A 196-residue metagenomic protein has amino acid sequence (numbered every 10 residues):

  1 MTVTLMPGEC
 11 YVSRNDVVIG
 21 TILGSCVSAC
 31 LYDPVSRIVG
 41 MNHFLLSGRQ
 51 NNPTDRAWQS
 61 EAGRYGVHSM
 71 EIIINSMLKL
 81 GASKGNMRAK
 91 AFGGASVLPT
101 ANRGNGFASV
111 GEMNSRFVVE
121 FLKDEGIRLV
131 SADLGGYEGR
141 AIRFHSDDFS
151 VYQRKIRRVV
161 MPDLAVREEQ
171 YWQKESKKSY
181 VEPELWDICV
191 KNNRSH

Functional and structural regions predicted by a protein language model:
M1-C26, V35-S36, N42-W58, A62-N86 (+1 more regions): Short acidic-hydrophobic catalytic motif
K90-A95: Glycine-rich beta-strand-to-loop/alpha-helix junction loops that act as flexible
